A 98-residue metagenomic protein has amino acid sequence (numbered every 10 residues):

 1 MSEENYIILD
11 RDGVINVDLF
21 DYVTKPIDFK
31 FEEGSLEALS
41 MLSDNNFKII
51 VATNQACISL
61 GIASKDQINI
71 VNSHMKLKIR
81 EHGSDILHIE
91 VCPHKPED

Functional and structural regions predicted by a protein language model:
M1-D98: HAD-like aspartate-dependent phosphatase fold
